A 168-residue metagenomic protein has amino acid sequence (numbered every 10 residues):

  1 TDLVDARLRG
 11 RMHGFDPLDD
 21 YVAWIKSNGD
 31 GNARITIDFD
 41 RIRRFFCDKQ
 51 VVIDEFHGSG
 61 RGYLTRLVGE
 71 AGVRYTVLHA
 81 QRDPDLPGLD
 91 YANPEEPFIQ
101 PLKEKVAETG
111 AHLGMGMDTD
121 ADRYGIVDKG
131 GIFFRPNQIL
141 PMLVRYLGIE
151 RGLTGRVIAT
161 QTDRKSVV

Functional and structural regions predicted by a protein language model:
T1, T119, G130: Active-site phosphate-binding/coordination module
T1-T109: Gly/Ser/Thr-enriched, mixed-charge loops and adjacent short helices that form phosphate/oxyanion-binding elements
F56-R61, A121-D122, D163-R164: Gly/Ser/Thr-rich loops at beta-strand to alpha-helix junctions that form or flank small-molecule/cofactor-binding
H112, G155: Conserved acidic residues
D122-L140: Short Gly/Thr/Asp-enriched flexible loops that form oxyanion-binding sites at enzyme active sites
G148-G152: Conserved phosphate-handling catalytic cores of large alpha/beta enzymes
V167-V168: Conserved small/polar residues in nucleotide/adenosyl-binding loops
